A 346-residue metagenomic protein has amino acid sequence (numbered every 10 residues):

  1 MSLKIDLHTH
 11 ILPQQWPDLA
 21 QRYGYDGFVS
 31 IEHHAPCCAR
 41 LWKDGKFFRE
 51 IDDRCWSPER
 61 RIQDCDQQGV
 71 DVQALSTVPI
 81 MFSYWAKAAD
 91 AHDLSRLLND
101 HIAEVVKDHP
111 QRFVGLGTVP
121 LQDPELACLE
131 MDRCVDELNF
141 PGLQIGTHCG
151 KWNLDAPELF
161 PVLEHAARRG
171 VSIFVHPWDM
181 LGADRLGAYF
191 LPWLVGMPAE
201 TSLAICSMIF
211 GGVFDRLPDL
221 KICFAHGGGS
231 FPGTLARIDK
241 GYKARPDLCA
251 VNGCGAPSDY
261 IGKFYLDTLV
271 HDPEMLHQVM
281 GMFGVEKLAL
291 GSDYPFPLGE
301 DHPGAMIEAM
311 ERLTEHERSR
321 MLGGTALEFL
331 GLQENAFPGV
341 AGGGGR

Functional and structural regions predicted by a protein language model:
S2-L7, Q14-V72, D100-D108, L129-R133 (+5 more regions): Mid-to-C-terminal alpha-helical segments outside catalytic/metal-binding sites
I5-L7, Q73-L75, V114-G117, L143-I145 (+4 more regions): Hydrophobic faces of well-ordered beta-strands that scaffold small-molecule active sites in alpha/beta enzyme cores
H10-D53, M180-T201, I238-I261: Active-site gating loops and adjacent loop-to-helix segments of metal-dependent hydrolytic enzymes
H10-L12, H148, W178-D179, G228 (+1 more regions): Catalytic metal-binding/acid-base residues of hydrolase active sites
D71-G211: Active-site gating/metal-coordination segments in enzymes
H92, A127-D136, G229, G233-K240 (+1 more regions): Short, electropositive alpha-helical surface patch
S172-V175, D179, A199-F210, F214 (+2 more regions): Conserved N-terminal glycine/acidic-rich loop preference
G212, D219-K221, G227-G228: Active-site capping/gating regions of soluble enzymes
